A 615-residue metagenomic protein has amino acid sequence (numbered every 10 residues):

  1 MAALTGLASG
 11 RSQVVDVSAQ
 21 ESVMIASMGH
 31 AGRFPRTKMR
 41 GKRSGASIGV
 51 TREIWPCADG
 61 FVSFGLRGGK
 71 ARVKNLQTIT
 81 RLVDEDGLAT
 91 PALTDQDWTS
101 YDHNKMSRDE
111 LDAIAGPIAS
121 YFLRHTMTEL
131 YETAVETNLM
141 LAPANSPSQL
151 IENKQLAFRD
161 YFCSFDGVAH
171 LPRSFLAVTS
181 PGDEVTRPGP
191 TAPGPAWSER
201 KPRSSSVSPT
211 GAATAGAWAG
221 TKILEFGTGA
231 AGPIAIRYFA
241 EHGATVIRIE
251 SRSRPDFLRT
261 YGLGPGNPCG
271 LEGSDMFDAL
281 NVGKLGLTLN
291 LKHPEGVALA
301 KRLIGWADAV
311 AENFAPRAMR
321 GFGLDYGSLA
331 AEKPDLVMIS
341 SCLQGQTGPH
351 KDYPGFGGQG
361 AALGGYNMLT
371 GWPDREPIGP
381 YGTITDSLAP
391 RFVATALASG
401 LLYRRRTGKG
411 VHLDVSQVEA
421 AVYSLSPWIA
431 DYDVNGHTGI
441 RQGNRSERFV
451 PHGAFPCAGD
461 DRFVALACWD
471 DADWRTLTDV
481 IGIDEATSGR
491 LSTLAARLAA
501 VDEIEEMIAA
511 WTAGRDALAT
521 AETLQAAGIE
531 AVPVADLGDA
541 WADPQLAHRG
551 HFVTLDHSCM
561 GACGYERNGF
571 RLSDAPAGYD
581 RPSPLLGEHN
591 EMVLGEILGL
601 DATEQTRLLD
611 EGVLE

Functional and structural regions predicted by a protein language model:
M1-A2, G6-L7, T128, S164-F165 (+5 more regions): N-terminal helix-loop segment corresponding to the beta1-alpha1 unit of nucleotide/adenylate-binding folds
M1-G68, R72-R81, T179, D183 (+4 more regions): Active-site-adjacent "lid/gating" segments in soluble enzymes
V14-D16, L141, V246, G286-T288 (+3 more regions): Conserved beta-strand scaffold positions in the cores of enzyme catalytic domains, especially in NTP/NDP-utilizing
R33-F34, R159-F162, L263-P268, P354-Q359 (+2 more regions): Short, hinge-like loop/turn segments at secondary-structure boundaries
R40-K42, P56-C57, F64, D95-D97 (+5 more regions): Terminal low-complexity tails and localization/encapsulation signals of metabolic enzymes
I48-V50, R173, G273-D275, F449-H452 (+1 more regions): Short beta-strand-initiation
T51-T137, L141, P451-A527, A531: Aromatic-enriched alpha-helical interface/lid elements that frame and gate functional surfaces
V135-L150, V246-I249, Q525-D539, L600-Q605: Short, well-structured beta-strand/strand-turn elements
